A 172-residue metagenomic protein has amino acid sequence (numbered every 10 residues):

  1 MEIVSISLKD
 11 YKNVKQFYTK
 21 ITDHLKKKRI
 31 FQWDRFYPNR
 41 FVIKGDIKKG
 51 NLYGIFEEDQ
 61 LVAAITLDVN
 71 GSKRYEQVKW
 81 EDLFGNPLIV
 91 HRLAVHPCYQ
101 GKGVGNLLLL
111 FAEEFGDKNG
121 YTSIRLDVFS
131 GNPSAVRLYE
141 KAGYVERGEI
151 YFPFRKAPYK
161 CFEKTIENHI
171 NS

Functional and structural regions predicted by a protein language model:
E2-Q16: A short beta-loop-alpha structural element at the N-terminal edge of CoA-dependent acyl/N-acetyltransferase catalytic
T22-V42: Conserved GNAT-fold acetyl-CoA-binding loop/helix
K44-K48: Short loop/turn motifs at secondary-structure junctions and domain boundaries
N51-I65: Conserved beta-hairpin
A64-R92, H96, Q100: Conserved acyl-donor/pantetheine-binding loop and adjacent beta-alpha core of acyl/acetyltransferases and related
F84, T122, F129-V136, E140-A142 (+1 more regions): C-terminal "cap" of GNAT-fold acetyltransferases
V95, G101-E114, R137-K141: Conserved acetyl-CoA-binding loop-helix of GNAT-fold acetyltransferases
L109, G116-D127: Conserved GNAT acetyl-CoA-binding A-motif
